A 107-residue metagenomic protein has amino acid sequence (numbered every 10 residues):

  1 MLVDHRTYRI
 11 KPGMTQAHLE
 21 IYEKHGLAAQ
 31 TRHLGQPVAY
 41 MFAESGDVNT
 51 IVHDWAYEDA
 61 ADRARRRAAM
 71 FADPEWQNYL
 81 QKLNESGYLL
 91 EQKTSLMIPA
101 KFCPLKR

Functional and structural regions predicted by a protein language model:
M1-L2, E85-R107: Intrinsic disorder/low-complexity detector
L2-Y8, V52: Active-site-flanking beta-strand signature of metal-NTP-handling nucleotidyl enzymes and homologous cyclase-like
D4, T15-Q16: Short acidic/polar alpha-helix capping motifs at helix-coil junctions
Q16-A39, E44-D47, A56-S95: An amphipathic, aromatic/His-enriched active-site/gating alpha helix that lines ligand/cofactor pockets
